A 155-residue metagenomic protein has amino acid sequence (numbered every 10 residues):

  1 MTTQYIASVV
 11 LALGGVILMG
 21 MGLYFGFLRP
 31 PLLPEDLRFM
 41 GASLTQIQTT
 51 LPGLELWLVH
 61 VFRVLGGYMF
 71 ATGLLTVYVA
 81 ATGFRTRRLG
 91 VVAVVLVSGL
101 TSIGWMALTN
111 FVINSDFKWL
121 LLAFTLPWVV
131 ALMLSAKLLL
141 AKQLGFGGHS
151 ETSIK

Functional and structural regions predicted by a protein language model:
T2-L18, V91-V95: Interfacial segments of alpha-helical transmembrane regions
V10-L13, V61-Y68, V94-V97, A123: Physicochemical signature of membrane-embedded alpha-helices that form the seven-helix bundle of GPCRs, emphasizing
L11-F25, M69-V79, G99-T109, W128-S135: Helical transmembrane-bundle signal
V16-F62: Hydrophobic transmembrane helix segments
G73-V92: Juxtamembrane helix-break-helix junctions at the cytosolic face of small multi-pass alpha-helical membrane proteins
I103-L122: Membrane-helix boundary connector in multi-pass membrane proteins
W119-A131: Small-residue-rich transmembrane alpha-helices that serve as helix-helix interface/gating elements in multipass
W128-G148: Membrane-water interface at the C-terminal end of transmembrane alpha helices
